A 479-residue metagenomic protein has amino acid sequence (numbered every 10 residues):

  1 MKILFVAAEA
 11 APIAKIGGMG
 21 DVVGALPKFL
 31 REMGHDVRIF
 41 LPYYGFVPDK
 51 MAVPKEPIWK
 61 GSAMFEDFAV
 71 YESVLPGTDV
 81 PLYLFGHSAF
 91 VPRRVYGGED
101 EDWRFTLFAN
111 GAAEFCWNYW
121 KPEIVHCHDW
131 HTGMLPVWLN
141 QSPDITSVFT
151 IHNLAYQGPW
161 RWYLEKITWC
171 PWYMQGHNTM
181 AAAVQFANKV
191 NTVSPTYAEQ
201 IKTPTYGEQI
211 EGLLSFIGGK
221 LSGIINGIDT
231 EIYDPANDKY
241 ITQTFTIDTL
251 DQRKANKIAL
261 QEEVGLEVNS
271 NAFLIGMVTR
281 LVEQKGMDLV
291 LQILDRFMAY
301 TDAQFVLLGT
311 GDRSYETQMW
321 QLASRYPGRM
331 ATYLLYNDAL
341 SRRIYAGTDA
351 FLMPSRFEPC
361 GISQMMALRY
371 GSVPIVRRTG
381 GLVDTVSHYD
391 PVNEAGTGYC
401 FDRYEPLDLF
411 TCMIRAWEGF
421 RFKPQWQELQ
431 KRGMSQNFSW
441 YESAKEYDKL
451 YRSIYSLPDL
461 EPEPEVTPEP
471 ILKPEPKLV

Functional and structural regions predicted by a protein language model:
M1-V479: Catalytic cores of nucleotide-sugar-dependent glycosyltransferases that transfer UDP/GDP/TDP-activated
